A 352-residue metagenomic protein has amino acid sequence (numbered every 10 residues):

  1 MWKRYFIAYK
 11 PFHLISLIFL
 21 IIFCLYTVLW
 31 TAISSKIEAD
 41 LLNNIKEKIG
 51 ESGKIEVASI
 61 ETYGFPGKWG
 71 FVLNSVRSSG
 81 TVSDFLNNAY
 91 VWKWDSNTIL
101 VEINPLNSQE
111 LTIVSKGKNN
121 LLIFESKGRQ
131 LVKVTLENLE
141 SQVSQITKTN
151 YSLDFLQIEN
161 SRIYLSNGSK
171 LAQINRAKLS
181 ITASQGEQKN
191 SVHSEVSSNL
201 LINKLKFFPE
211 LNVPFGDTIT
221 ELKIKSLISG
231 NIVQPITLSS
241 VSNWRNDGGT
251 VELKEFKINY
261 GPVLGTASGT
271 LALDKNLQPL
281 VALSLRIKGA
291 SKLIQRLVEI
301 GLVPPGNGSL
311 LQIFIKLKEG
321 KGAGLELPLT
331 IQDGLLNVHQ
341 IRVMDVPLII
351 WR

Functional and structural regions predicted by a protein language model:
W2-L17, A58-E61, S240-T250, F256-I258 (+3 more regions): Extended terminal
K3-L42: N-terminal type II signal-anchor transmembrane helix that functions as the membrane-insertion/stop-transfer segment
L41, I45, R77-D84, L100-P105 (+10 more regions): Beta-strand elements of well-folded, non-transmembrane domains
G50-S191, F256: N-terminal beta-strand/beta-hairpin edge segment
R77-V91, N120-K133, N160-I174, K204-D217 (+7 more regions): Flexible, membrane-facing loop/turn or short amphipathic-helix motifs that contact lipid bilayers or gate lipid-binding
T98-I103, S108, F124, N138 (+8 more regions): Low-complexity, intrinsically disordered segments exposed to solvent
T135-T266: Extracytoplasmic beta-rich ectodomain segments of secreted or membrane-anchored proteins
